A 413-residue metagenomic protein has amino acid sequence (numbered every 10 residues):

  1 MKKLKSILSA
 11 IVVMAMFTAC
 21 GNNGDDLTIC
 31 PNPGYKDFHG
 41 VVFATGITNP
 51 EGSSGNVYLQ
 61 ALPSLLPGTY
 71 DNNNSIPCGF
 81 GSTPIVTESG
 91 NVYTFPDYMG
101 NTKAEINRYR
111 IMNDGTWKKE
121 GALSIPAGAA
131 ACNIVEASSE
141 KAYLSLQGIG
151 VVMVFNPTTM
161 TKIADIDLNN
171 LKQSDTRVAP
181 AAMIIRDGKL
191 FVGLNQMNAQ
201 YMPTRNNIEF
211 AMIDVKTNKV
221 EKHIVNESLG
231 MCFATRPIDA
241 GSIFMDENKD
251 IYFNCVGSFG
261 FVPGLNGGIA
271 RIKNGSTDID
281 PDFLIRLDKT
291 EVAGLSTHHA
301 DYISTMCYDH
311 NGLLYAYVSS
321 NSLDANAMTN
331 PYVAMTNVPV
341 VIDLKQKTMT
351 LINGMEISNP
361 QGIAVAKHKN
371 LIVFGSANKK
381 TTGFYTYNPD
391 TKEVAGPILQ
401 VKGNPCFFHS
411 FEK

Functional and structural regions predicted by a protein language model:
M1-V41: Bacterial Sec-dependent N-terminal signal peptides
D26-K36, T83-S89, C132-A137, A179-D187 (+4 more regions): Structural signature of eukaryotic scaffold interfaces centered on beta-propeller domains
I47-G52, Y98-T102, G148-V151, M197-Y201 (+3 more regions): Short glycine/acidic-enriched loop and turn motifs that connect beta-strands
V57-P63, R108, N156, T204-N218 (+3 more regions): Beta-propeller blade signature
Y58-V154: Post-signal peptide N-terminal segment of secreted/secretory-pathway proteins
N74, E120-P126, I166-T176, V220-I238 (+3 more regions): Surface-exposed loop and turn segments in beta-propeller and other repeat-based domains that flank or scaffold
I184-Y315, S319-N321: Acidic, serine/threonine- and glycine-rich low-complexity intrinsically disordered segments that serve as flexible
A300-S376: Loop/turn-rich, solvent-exposed surfaces of beta-rich toroidal or solenoidal domains
